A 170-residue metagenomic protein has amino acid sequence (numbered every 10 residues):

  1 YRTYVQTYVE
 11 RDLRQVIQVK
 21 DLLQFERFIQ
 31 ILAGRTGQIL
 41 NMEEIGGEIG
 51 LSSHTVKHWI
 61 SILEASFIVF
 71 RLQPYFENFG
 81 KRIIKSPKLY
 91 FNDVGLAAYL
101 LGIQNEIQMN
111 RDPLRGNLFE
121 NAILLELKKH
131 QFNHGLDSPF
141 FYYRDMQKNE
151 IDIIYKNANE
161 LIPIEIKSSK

Functional and structural regions predicted by a protein language model:
Y1-L161: Accessory nucleic acid-recognition modules appended to NTPase machines
N157-E160, I166-K170: Short beta-strand-loop-alpha-helix junction that forms the active-site gateway of nucleic-acid-processing nucleases
